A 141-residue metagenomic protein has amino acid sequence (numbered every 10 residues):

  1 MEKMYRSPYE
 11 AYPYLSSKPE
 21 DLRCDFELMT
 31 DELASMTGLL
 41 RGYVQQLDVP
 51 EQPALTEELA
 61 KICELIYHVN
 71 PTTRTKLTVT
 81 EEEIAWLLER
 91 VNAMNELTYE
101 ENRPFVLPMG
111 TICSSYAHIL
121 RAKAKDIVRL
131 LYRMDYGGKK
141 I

Functional and structural regions predicted by a protein language model:
M1-I141: Phosphate/pyrophosphate-binding loop motifs in nucleotide- or prenyl diphosphate-using proteins
